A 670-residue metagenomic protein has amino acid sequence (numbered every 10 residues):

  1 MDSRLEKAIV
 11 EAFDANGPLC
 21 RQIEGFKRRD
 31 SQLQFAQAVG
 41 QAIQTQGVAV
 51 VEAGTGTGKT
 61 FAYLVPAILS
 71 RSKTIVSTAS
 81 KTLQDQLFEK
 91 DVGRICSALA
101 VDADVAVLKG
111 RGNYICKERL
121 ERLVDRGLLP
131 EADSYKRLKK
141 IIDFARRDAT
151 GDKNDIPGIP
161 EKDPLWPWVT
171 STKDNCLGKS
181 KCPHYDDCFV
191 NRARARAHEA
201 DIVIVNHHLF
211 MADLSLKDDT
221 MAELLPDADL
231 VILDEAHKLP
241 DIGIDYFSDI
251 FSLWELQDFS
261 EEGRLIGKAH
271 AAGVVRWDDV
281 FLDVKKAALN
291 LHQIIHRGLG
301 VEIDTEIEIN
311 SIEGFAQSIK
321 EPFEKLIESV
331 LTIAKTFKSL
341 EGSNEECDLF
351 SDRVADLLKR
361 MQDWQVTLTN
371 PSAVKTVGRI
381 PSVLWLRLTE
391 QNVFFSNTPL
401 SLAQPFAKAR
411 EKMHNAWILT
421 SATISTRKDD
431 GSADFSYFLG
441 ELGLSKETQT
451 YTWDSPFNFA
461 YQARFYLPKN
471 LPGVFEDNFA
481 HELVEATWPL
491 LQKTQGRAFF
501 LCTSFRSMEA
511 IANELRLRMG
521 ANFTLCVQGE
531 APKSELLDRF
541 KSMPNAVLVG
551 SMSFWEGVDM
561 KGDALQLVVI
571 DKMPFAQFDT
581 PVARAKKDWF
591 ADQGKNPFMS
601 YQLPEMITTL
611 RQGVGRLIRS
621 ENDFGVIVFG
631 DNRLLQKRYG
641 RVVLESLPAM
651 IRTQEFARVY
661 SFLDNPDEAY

Functional and structural regions predicted by a protein language model:
D2-Q22, S72-D201, H208, E261-K268 (+6 more regions): A substrate-engagement module of RecA-like helicase motors
D2-V51: Conserved pre-motif I regulatory segment
G40-Q41, T60-K73, K90-R94: Walker A/P-loop NTP-binding motif
L69, D85, K90, K173-L177 (+2 more regions): Signature of the SF2 helicase/ATPase Hel1-core->accessory helical subdomain module
T74-S80, L419-T420, G496-T503, V628-G630: Conserved RecA-like ASCE P-loop NTPase motor core of nucleic-acid helicases/translocases
P167-D201, L214-M221, I333-L471, N478-A486 (+3 more regions): A contiguous, basic/glycine-rich beta-loop/short-helix subdomain that forms a polymer-engagement track
P468-N478, L525, E530-L635: Conserved RecA-like P-loop NTPase helicase motor core
T503-G529: Conserved helicase motor "Helicase C" RecA-like lobe of SF1/SF2 P-loop NTPases
